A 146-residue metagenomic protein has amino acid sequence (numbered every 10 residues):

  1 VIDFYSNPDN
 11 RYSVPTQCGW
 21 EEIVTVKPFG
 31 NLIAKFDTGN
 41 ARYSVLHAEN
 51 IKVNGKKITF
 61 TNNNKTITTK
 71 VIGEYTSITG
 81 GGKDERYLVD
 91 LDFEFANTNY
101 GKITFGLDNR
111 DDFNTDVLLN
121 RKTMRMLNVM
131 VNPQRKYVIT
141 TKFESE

Functional and structural regions predicted by a protein language model:
I2-E146: Pepsin/retropepsin-fold aspartyl endopeptidases
